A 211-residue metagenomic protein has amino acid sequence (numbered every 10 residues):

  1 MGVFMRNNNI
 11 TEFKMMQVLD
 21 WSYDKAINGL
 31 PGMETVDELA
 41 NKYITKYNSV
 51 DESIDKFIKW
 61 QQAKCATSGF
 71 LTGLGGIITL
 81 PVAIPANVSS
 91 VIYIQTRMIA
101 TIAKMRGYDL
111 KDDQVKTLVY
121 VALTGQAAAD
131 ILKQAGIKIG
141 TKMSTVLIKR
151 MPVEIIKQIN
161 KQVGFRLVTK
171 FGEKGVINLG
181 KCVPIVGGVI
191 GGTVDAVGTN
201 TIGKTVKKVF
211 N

Functional and structural regions predicted by a protein language model:
M1-L74, Y93-N211: Terminal, membrane-proximal amphipathic helices and intrinsically disordered targeting/regulatory segments
P81-S90: Selective recognition of hydrophobic, aromatic-rich stretches within alpha-helical transmembrane segments of polytopic
